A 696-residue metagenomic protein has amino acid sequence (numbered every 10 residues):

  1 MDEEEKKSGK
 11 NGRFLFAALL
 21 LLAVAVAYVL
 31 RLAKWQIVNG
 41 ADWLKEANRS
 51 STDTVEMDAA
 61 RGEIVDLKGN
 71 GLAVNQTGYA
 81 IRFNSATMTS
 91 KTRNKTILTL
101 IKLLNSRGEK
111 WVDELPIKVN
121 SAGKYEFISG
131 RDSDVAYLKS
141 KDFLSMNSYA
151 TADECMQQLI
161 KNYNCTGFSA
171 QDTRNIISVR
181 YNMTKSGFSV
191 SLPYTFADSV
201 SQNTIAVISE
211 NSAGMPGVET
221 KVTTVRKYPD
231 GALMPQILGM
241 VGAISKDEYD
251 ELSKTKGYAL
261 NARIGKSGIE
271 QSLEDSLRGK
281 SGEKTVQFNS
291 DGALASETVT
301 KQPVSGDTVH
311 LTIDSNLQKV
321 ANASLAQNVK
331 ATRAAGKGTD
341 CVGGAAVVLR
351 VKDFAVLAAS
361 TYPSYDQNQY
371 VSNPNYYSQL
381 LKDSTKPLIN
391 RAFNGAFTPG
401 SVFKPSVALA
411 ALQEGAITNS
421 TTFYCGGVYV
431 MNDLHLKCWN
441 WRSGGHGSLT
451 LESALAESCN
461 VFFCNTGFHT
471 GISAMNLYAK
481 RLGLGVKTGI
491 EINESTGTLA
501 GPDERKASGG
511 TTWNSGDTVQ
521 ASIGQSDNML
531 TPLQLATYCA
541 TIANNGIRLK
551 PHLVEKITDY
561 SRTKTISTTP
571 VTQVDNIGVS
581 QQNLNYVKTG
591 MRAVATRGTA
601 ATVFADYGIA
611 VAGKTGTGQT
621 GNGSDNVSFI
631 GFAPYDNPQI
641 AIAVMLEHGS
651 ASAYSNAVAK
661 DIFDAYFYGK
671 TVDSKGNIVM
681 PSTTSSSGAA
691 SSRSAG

Functional and structural regions predicted by a protein language model:
M1-L277, S281-Q302, A334-A345: Membrane-proximal periplasmic segments of bacterial cell-envelope enzymes, especially penicillin-binding proteins
A73, Y79, Q287-V304, I313 (+6 more regions): Beta-lactam-recognizing serine transpeptidase/beta-lactamase-like catalytic domain environment
S85-T87, L646-S650: A generic structural motif
N94-K102, Q202, A206, E210 (+19 more regions): Solvent-exposed, polar/charged alpha-helical surfaces in well-ordered, non-transmembrane soluble domains, broadly
D113-I117, D673-S686: Short, flexible loop/turn segments with low-complexity composition
K319-A346, S364: Beta-lactamase-like hydrolase cores
A543, A595, K660-F667, T671: Short amphipathic alpha-helical signal-transduction/dimerization elements
